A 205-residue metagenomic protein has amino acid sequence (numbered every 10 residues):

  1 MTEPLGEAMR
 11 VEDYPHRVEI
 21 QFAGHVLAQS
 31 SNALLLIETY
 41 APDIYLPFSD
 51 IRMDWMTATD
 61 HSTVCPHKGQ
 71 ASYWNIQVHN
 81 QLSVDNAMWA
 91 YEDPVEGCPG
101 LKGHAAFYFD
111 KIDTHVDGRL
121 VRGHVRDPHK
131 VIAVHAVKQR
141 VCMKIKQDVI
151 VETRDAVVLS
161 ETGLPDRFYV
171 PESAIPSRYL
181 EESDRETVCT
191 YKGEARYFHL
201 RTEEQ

Functional and structural regions predicted by a protein language model:
M1-Q205: Terminal leader/tail segments of proteins
